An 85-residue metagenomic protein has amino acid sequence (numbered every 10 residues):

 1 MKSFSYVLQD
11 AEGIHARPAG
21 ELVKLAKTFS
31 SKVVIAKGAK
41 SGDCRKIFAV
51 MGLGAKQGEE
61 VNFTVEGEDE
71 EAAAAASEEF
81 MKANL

Functional and structural regions predicted by a protein language model:
M1-K2, A26-S31, A74: Generic detector of short, locally flexible boundary/turn motifs and exposed helical patches
M1-S5, E60-N62: Intrinsic-disorder/low-complexity, polar/charged segments enriched in Ser/Thr/Lys/Arg/Asp/Glu/Gln
S3, Q9, F80: Residue-level signal for pocket-adjacent positions within structured domains
L8-F48, G52-Q57: Compact, glycine-rich, soluble single-domain proteins
M51-L85: C-terminal structural segments of small proteins and small subunits
